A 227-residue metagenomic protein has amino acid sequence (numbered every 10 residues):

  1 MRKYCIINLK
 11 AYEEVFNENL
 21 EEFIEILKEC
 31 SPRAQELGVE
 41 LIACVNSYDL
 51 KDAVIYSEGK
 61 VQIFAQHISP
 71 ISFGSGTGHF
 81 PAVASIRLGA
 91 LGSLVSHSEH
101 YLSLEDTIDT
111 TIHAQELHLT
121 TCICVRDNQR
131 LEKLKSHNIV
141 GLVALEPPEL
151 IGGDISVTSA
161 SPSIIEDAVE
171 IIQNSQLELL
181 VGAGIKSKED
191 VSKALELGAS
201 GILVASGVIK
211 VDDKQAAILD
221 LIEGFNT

Functional and structural regions predicted by a protein language model:
M1-S75, F80, T121, Q129-V140 (+1 more regions): Conserved N-terminal beta1-alpha1 strand-loop-helix module at the mouth
I7-Y12, G92-L102, L142-I155, L197-A217: Glycine-rich phosphate-binding active-site loops on the catalytic face of alpha/beta enzymes
E36, L88, L117, H137-N138 (+1 more regions): Structural motif
G59-A114: Glycine/small-residue-rich loop that forms an oxyanion/phosphate-binding "nest" at active or ligand-binding sites
H67-P70, G74-G76, E105, C124-N128 (+1 more regions): Glycine-rich beta-to-alpha transition loops that act as phosphate-gripper elements at the mouths of alpha/beta enzyme
T110-A114, V157-S159, L195, G207-T227: C-terminal helical cap(s) of enzyme catalytic domains, especially alpha/beta-barrels
H113-N174, L179-L180: Active-site rim beta-loop-alpha module in soluble metabolic enzymes
D127-I139, V181-I202: Catalytic cores of alpha/beta
